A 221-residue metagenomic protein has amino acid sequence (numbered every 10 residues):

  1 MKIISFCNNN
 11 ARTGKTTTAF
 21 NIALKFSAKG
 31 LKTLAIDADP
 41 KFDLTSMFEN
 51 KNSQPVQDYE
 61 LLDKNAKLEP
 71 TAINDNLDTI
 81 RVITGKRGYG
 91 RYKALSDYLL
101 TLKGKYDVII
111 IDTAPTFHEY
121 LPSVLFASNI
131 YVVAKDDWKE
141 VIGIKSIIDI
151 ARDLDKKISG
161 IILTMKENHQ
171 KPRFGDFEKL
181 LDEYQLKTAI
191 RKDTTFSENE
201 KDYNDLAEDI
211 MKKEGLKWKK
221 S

Functional and structural regions predicted by a protein language model:
K2-P40: Walker A/P-loop phosphate-binding motif and the immediately C-terminal alpha-helix
K32-G104: P-loop/Walker-type NTP enzyme "switch/lid" segment
I83-G85, Y131-K135, I161-T164: Conserved beta-strand segments of the P-loop GTPase G domain that flank and frequently precede/overlap
R91-S96, S146-N168: P-loop/Walker A phosphate-binding loop and immediately adjacent motor/lid segment at beta-alpha junctions
K103-Y120: Glycine-rich phosphate-binding loop used to anchor ATP phosphates in small-molecule kinases, encompassing both
E119-D137: Inter-motif core of Ras-like GTPase G domains
M165-Y203: Beta-strand-loop-alpha "switch" segments that mediate conformational coupling across diverse proteins
N199-S221: NTP-binding/hydrolysis catalytic cores, primarily Walker-type P-loop NTPases
